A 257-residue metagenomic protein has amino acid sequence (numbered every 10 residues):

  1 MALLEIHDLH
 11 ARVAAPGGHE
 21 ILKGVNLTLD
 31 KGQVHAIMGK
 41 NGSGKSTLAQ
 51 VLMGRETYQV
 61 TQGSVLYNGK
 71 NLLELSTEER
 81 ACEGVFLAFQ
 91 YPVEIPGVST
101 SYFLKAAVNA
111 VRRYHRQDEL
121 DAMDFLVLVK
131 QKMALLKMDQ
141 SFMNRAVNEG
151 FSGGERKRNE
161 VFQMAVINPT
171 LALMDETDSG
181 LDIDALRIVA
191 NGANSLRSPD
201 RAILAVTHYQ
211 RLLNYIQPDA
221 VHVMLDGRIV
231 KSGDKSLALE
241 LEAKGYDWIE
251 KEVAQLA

Functional and structural regions predicted by a protein language model:
L4-I6, L22-G24: Conserved structural motif at the start of ABC-family nucleotide-binding domains
V13, L29-K31: Conserved hydrophobic segment flanking the Walker A/P-loop of ABC-type ATPase nucleotide-binding domains
M38-K40: The feature captures the beta-strand-to-loop junction immediately N-terminal to the Walker
S64-R80, N148: ABC ATPase NBD Q-loop/coupling interface
V93-T170: ABC-family P-loop ATPase nucleotide-binding domains
L173-T177, D184: Walker B catalytic motif
L186-P199: Helical segment within the ABC ATPase nucleotide-binding domain
A220, M224, R228-K251: Conserved beta-strand-loop-alpha-helix hinge in the C-terminal portion of ABC ATPase nucleotide-binding domains
